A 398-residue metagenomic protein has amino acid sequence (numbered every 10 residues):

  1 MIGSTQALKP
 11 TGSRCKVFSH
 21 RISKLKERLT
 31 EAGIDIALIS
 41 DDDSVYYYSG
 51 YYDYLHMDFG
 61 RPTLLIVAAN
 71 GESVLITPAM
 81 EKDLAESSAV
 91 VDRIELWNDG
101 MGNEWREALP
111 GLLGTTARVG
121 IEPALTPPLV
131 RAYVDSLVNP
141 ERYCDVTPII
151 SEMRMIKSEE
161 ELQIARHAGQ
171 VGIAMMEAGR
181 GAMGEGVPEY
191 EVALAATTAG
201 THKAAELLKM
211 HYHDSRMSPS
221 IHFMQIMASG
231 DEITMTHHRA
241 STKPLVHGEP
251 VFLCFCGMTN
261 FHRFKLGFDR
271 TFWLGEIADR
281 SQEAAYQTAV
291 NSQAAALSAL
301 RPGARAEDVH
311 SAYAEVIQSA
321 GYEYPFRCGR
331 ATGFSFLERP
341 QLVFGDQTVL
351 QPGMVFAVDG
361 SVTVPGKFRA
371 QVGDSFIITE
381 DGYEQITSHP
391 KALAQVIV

Functional and structural regions predicted by a protein language model:
M1-V398: Active-site neighborhoods and metal-handling regions in enzymes and metal-associated proteins
